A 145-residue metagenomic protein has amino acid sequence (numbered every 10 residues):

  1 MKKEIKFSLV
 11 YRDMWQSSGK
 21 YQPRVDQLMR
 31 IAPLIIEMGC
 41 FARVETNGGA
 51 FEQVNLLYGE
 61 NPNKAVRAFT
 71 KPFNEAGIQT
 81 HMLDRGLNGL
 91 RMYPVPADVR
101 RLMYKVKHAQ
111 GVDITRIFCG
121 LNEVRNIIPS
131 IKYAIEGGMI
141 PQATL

Functional and structural regions predicted by a protein language model:
M1-S18, V66, T70-K71: N-terminal amphipathic alpha-helix/helix-capping segment at the start of soluble metabolic enzymes
S17-V25: Short, polar loop/linker segments at the starts of domains and inter-domain junctions
R24-I35: Short catalytic helix/loop segments, enriched in acidic residues and glycine and frequently bearing histidine
P33, G48-L145: Active-site beta->alpha loop and helix N-cap motifs at the rims of alpha/beta catalytic domains
E37-C40: Short, conserved aromatic-histidine micro-motifs
A42-N47: Flexible, glycine/charged-enriched surface loops at secondary-structure junctions
